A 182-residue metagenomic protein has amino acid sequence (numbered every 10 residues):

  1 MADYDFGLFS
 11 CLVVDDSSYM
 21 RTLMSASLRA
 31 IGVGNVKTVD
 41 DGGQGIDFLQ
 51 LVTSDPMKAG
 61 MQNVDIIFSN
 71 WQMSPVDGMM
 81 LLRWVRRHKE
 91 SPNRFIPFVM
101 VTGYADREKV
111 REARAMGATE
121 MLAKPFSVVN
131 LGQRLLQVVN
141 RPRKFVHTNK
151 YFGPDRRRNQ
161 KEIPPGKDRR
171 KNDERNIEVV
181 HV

Functional and structural regions predicted by a protein language model:
G7-M20, M24-R29, I67: Conserved acidic segment of CheY-like receiver
S25, T38-I66: Acidic, metal-coordinating helix/loop segments flanking the phosphotransfer/catalytic sites of two-component signaling
M73: Receiver (REC) domain active-site loop signature in two-component systems and cognate sites in sensor histidine kinases
D77-R94: Short amphipathic alpha-helix used as the core "switch/output" element in two-component signaling
T119: Short, glycine/charged-rich "phosphate-handling" switch motifs in NTP-dependent and phosphotransfer domains
F126-L136, H147: C-terminal output helix
N140-V182: CheY-like receiver
